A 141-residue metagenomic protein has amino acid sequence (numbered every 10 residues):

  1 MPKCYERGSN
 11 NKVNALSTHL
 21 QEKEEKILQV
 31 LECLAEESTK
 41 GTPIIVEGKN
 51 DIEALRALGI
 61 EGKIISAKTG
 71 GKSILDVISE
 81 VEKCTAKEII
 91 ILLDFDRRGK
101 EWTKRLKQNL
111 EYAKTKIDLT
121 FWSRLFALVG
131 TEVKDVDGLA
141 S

Functional and structural regions predicted by a protein language model:
P2-A15, A57-L58, A67-S141: TOPRIM fold recognition
P2-G41, K49, E53, D76-V77: Phosphate-handling DNA/RNA-contact segment within nucleic-acid enzymes
S38-I44, G62-K63, E88-I89: Short active-site oxyanion
I44-I45, G99: Charged, low-complexity surface patches
G48-K49, D96: Alpha-helix N-cap/helix-start capping motif
E53, G59-G62: N-terminal, charge-rich alpha-helical recognition modules
